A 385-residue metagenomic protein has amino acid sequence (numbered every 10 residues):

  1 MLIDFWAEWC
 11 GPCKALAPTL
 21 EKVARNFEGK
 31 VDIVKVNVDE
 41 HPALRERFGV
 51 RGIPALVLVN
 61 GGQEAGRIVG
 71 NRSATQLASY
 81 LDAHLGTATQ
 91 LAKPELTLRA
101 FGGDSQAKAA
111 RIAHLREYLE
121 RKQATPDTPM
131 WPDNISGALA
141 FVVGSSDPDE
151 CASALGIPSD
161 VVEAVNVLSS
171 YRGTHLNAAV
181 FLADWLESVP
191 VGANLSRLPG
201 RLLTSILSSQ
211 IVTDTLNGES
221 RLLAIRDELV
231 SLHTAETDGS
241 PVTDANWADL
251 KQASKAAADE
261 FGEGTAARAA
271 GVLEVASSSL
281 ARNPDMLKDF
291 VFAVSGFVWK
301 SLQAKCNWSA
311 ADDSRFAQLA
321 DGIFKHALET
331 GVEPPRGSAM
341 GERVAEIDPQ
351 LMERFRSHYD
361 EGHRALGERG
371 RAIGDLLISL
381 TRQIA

Functional and structural regions predicted by a protein language model:
M1-E8: Short active-site neighborhood of thiol/selenol oxidoreductases, capturing the structured segment around
C10-C13, L56: The canonical Cys-X-X-Cys-His
P12-E28: Typically the conserved alpha-helix immediately C-terminal to a functionally engaged Cys/Sec in thioredoxin-like
E21, R25, G86-A385: Short, glycine-biased loop/turn motifs at secondary-structure junctions and in low-complexity Ser/Thr/Pro-rich termini
V36-R45: Structural microenvironment flanking redox-active thiols in thiol-disulfide oxidoreductases
G52-Q90: Non-catalytic, surface beta->alpha helical segment in thiol-disulfide oxidoreductase systems
